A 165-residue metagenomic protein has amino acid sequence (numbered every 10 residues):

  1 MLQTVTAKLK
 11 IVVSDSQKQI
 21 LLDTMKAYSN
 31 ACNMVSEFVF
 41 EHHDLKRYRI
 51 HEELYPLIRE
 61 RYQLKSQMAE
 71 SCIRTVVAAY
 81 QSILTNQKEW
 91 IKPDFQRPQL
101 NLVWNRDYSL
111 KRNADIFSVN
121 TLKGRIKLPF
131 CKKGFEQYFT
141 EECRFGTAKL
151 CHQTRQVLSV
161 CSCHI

Functional and structural regions predicted by a protein language model:
M1-I165: Nucleic-acid substrate recognition interfaces
